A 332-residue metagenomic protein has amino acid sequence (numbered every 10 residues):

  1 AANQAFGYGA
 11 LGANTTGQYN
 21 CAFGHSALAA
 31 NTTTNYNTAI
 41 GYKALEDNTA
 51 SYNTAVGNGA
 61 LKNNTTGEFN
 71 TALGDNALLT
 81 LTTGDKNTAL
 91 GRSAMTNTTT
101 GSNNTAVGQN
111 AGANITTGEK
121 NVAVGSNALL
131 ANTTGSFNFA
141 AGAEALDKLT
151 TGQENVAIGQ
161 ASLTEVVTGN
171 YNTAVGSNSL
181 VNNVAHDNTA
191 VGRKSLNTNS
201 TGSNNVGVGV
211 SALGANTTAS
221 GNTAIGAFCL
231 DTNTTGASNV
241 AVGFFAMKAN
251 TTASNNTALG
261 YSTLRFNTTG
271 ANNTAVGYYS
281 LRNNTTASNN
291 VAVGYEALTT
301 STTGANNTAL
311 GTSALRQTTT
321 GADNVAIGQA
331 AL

Functional and structural regions predicted by a protein language model:
A1-L332: Glycine- and small/polar-enriched repetitive beta-structure motifs of secreted/surface proteins
